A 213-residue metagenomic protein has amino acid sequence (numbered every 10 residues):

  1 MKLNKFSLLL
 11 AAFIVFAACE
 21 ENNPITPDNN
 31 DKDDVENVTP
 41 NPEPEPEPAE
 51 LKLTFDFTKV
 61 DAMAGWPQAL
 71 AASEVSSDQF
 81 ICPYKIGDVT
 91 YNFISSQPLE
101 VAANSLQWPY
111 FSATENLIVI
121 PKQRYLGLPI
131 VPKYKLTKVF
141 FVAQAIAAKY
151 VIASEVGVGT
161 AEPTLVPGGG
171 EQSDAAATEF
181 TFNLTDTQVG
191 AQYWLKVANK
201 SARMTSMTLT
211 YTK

Functional and structural regions predicted by a protein language model:
M1-A17: Sec-dependent bacterial lipoprotein signal peptides
F16-F57: Bacterial Sec-dependent N-terminal signal peptides
P42-I120, N199, R203, M207: N-terminal targeting leaders for non-cytosolic proteins
V131-F140, G190: Extended extracellular/luminal ectodomain segments enriched in beta-structured repeat modules
V139, M207-L209: Extracellular beta-strand elements of beta-rich domains used for carbohydrate recognition/degradation or cell-matrix
A145-P167: Short, surface-exposed beta-strand/strand-loop-strand elements in extracellular ectodomains
A161-Q188: Extracellular carbohydrate recognition and processing domains and analogous Trp-centered ligand-binding platforms
A191-A198: Short, aromatic- and glycine-rich surface loops/edge beta-strands on solvent-exposed regions
